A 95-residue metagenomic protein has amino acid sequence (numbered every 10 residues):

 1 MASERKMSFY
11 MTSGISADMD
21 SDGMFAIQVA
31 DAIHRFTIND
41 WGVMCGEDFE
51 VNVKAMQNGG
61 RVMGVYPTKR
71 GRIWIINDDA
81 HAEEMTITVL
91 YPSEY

Functional and structural regions predicted by a protein language model:
M1-M63: Compact soluble domain cores
Q57-Y95: Short, compact, well-ordered microdomains
